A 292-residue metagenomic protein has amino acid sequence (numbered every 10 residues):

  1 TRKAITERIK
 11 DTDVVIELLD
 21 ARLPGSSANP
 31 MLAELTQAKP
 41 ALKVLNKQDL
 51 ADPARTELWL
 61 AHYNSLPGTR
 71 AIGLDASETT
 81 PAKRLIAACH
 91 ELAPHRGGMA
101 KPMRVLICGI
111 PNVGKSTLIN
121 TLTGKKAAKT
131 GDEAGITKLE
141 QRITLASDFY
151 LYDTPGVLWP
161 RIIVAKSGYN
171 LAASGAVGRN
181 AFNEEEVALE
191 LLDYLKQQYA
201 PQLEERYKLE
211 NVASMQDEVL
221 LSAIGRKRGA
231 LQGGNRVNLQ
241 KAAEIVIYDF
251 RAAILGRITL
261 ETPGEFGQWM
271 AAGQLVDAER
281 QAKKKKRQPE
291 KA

Functional and structural regions predicted by a protein language model:
T1-V14, R22-L23, A28-A41, Q48 (+3 more regions): Helix-rich effector regions associated with P-loop NTPase G domains
L19: Glycine-rich, N-terminal phosphate-binding loop of Rossmann-like dinucleotide-binding domains
L42, Q48-G109, A127, G229-L231 (+1 more regions): Canonical P-loop GTPase G-domain recognition
L60, S116, L221: Generic structural marker for isolated residues within well-ordered, non-membrane alpha-helices of soluble domains
P81, G114, Y150: Short phosphate-engaging motifs
R84, A88, T117, E190 (+1 more regions): Alpha-helical scaffold segments in soluble metabolic enzymes
C89-R96, P111, L122-K126, A134 (+3 more regions): Short, well-ordered alpha-helical segments in soluble proteins
V105-G124, A128-T130, T154: Glycine-rich phosphate-binding P-loop
